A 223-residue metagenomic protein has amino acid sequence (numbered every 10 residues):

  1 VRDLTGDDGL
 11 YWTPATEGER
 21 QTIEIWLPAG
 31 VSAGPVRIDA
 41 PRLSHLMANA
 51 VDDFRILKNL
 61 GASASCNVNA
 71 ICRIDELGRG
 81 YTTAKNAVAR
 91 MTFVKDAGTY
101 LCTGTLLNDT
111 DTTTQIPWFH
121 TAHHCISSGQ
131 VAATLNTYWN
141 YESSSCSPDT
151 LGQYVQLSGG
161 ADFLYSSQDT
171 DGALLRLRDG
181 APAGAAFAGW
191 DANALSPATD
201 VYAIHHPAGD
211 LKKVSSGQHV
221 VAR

Functional and structural regions predicted by a protein language model:
R2-R20: Short, surface-exposed tryptophan/glycine-enriched loops that mediate extracellular molecular recognition
A15-R223: Serine endopeptidase catalytic core focused on the charge-relay Asp
